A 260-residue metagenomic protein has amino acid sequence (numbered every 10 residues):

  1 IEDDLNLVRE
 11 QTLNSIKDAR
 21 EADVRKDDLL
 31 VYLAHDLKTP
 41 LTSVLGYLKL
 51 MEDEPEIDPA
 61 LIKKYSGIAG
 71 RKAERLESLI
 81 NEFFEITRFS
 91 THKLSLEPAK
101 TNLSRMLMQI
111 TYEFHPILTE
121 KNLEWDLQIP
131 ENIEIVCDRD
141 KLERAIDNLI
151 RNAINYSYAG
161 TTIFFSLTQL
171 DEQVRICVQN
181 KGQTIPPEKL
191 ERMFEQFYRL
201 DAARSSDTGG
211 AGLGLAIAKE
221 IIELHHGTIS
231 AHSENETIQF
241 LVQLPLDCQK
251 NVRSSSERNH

Functional and structural regions predicted by a protein language model:
E52-P59: Short acidic helix/loop segment immediately C-terminal to the autophosphorylated histidine in two-component histidine
E97-K100, T119, E124-E134, L170: Conserved catalytic submotifs in the C-terminal HATPase_c
A153-I154: Short helix-loop "hinge" at the ATP-lid/N-box region of the Bergerat-fold HATPase_c
G160-E172: Short beta-strand/loop element within the Bergerat-fold HATPase_c
I185-R199: Short conserved segment of the HATPase_c
G209, G214, A218: Short alpha-helical Gxxx[C/S/T] motif in the catalytic ATP-binding
H226-G227: Conserved glycine-rich
